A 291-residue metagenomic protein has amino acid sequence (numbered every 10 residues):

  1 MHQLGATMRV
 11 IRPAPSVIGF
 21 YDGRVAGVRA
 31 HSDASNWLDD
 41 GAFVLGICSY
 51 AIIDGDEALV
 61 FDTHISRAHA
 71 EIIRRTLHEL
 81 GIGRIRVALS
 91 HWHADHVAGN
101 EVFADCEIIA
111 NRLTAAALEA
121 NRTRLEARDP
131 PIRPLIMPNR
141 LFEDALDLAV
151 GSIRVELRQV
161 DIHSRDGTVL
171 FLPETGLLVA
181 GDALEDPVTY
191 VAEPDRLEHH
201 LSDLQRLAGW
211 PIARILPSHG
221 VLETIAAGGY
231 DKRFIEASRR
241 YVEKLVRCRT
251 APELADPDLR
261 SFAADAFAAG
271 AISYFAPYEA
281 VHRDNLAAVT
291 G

Functional and structural regions predicted by a protein language model:
M1-D56: Zn-dependent metallo-beta-lactamase
H2, G209-A213, L222-G291: Accessory terminal helices/loops
H2-T7, I11-R12, L113-R165, P173-E174 (+2 more regions): Metallo-beta-lactamase
I18, A88-S90, I109, R140 (+3 more regions): Hydrophobic/aromatic beta-strand patches that form the interior of the parallel beta-sheet core in alpha/beta enzyme
G41-V44, H69, H199: Short secondary-structure boundary/capping elements
I52, D62, L77, H91 (+7 more regions): Divalent metal-coordination and catalytic microenvironments
A58, I65, D147, R154-E156 (+1 more regions): Metallo-beta-lactamase
H69-D147: Active-site HxH/HxHxD metal-binding segment of metal-dependent hydrolases
